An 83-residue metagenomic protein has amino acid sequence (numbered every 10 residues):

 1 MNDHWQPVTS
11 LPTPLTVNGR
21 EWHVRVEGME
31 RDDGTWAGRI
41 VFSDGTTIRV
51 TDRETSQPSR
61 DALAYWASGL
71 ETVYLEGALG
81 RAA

Functional and structural regions predicted by a protein language model:
M1, W5-Q6, G28-G34, L79: Unusually extended, aromatic-enriched hydrophobic runs near protein termini
M1-E21: Negatively charged, low-complexity tracts enriched in Asp/Glu with abundant Ser/Thr
Q6-S10, V24, T47-V50, S59: Generic preference for well-ordered secondary structure
V17, R31-D33, P58-R60: A short, structured loop/turn motif at beta-sheet edges
W22-E54: A short, structured beta-strand/loop element
T46-A83: Mixed-charge, Lys/Arg-enriched low-complexity segments
